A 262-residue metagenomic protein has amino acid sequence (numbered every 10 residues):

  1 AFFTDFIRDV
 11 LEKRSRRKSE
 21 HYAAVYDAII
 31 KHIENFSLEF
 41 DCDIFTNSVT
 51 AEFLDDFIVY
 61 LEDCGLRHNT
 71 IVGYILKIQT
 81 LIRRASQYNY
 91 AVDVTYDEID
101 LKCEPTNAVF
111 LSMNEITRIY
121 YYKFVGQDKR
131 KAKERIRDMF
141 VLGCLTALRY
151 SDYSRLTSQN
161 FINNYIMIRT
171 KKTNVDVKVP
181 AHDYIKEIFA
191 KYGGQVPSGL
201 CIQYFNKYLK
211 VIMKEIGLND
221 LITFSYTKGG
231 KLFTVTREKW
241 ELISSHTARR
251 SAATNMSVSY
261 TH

Functional and structural regions predicted by a protein language model:
F2-I30, Y88: Short, aromatic/basic-rich helix-turn unit that serves as a nucleic-acid recognition element
E20-A24, S37-V59: A Lys/Arg-rich helix-loop hairpin that forms a DNA/phosphate-binding surface
H32-F36, D63-Y96, R149, K210-I212 (+1 more regions): N-terminal DNA-binding recognition helix of tyrosine site-specific recombinases/integrases
N47-V49, R83-V109, I222-G229: Short, charged hinge/linker segments at domain and secondary-structure junctions
H68, V72, A91-Y150, C201-Q203: Basic, Lys/Arg- and aromatic-enriched nucleic-acid-binding interface segment
T146, R155-A190: Conserved tyrosine-mediated DNA breakage-rejoining catalytic core shared by Y-recombinases
H182-W240: Active-site/catalytic core of tyrosine-dependent DNA strand-transfer enzymes
T261-H262: Conserved small/polar residues in nucleotide/adenosyl-binding loops
